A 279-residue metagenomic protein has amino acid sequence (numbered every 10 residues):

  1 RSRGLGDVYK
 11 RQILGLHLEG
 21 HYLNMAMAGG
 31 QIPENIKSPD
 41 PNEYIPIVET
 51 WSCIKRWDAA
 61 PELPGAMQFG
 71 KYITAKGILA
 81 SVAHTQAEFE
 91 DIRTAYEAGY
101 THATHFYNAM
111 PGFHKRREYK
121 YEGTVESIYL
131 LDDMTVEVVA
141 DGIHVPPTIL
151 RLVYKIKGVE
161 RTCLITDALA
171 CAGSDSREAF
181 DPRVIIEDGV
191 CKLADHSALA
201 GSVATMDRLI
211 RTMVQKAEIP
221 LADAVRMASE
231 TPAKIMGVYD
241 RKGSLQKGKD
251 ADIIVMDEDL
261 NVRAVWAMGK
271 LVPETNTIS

Functional and structural regions predicted by a protein language model:
R1-Y9: Single conserved hydrophobic/aromatic residue that forms the stacking wall/gate of nucleotide- or nucleobase-binding
K10-Q31: Metal-cofactor-binding active-site regions of metalloenzymes
N24-T50: Conserved phosphate-binding/catalytic loop of the ribokinase/pfkB sugar-kinase fold
E49-S174: Active-site core of metal-dependent hydrolases
K120-V138, Y154-T166, C171-M256: His/Asp/Glu-enriched, well-ordered alpha-helical/loop segment that forms or immediately abuts the divalent-metal
L260-W266: Short, Lys/Arg- and Gly-enriched loop/turn segments at beta-strand edges
